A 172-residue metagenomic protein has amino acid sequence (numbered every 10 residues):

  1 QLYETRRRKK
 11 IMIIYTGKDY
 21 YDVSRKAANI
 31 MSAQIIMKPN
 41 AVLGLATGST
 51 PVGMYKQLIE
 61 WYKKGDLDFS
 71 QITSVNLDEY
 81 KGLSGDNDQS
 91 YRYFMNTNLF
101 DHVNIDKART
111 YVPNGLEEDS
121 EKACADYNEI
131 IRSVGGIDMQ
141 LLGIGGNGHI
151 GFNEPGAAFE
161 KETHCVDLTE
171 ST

Functional and structural regions predicted by a protein language model:
Q1-I11: Short, Lys/Arg-enriched N-terminal segments with co-localized hydrophobic residues within the first ~10-30 amino acids
K10-L43, E121: N-terminal glycine-/serine-/threonine-rich phosphate-binding loop
A28-I36, I59, K63, N96-F100 (+1 more regions): Generic structural signal for well-ordered alpha-helical scaffold segments
M37-K63: Glycine-rich N-terminal segment of FAD-binding domains in flavoprotein oxidoreductases, spanning the beta-loop-helix
A41, S49-M54, I130-P155: A glycine-rich beta-strand to alpha-helix segment that forms a phosphate/ribose-binding loop at ligand/cofactor sites
L67-M139: Ligand-binding beta-strand-loop-alpha-helix segment within the catalytic cores of soluble metabolic enzymes
G151-T172: Class I SAM-dependent methyltransferase SAM-binding "motif I" and its flanking Rossmann-like core
